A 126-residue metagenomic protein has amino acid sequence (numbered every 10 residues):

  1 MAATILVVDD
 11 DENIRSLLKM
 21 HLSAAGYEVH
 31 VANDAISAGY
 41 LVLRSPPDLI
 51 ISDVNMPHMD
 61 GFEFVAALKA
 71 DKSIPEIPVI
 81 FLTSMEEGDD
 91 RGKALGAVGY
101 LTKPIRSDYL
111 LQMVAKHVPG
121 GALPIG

Functional and structural regions predicted by a protein language model:
S16-A24: Charged docking surfaces used in two-component/phosphorelay signaling
V31-L49: Acidic, metal-coordinating helix/loop segments flanking the phosphotransfer/catalytic sites of two-component signaling
D53: Active-site residues of response regulator receiver
M56: Receiver (REC) domain active-site loop signature in two-component systems and cognate sites in sensor histidine kinases
I80-L82: Hydrophobic/aromatic residues positioned on beta-strands within the core alpha/beta folds
V98: Short, glycine/charged-rich "phosphate-handling" switch motifs in NTP-dependent and phosphotransfer domains
I105-K116: C-terminal output helix
